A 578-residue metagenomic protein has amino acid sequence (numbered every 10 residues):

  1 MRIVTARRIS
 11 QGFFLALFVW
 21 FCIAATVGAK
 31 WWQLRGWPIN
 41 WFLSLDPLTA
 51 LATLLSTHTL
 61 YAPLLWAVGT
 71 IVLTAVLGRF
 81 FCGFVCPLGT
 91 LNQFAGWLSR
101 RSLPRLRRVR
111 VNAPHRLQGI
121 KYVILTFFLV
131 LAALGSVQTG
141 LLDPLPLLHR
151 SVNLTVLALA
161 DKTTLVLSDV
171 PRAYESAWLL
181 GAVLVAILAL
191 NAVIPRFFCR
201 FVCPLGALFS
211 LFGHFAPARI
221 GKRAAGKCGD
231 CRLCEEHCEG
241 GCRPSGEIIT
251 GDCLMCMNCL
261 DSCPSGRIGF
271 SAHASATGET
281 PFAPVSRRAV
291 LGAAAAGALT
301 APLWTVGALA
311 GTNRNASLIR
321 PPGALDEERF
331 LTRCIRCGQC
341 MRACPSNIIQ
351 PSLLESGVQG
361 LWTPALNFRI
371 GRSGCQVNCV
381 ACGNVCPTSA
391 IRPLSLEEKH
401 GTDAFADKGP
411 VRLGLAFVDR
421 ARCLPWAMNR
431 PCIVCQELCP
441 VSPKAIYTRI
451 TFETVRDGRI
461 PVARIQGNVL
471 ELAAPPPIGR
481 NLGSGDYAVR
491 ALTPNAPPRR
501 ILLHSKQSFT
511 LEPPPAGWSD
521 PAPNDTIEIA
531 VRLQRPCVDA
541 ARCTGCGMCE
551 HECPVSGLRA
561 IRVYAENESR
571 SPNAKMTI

Functional and structural regions predicted by a protein language model:
M1-I578: Non-ligating segments of multi-cofactor redox enzymes
